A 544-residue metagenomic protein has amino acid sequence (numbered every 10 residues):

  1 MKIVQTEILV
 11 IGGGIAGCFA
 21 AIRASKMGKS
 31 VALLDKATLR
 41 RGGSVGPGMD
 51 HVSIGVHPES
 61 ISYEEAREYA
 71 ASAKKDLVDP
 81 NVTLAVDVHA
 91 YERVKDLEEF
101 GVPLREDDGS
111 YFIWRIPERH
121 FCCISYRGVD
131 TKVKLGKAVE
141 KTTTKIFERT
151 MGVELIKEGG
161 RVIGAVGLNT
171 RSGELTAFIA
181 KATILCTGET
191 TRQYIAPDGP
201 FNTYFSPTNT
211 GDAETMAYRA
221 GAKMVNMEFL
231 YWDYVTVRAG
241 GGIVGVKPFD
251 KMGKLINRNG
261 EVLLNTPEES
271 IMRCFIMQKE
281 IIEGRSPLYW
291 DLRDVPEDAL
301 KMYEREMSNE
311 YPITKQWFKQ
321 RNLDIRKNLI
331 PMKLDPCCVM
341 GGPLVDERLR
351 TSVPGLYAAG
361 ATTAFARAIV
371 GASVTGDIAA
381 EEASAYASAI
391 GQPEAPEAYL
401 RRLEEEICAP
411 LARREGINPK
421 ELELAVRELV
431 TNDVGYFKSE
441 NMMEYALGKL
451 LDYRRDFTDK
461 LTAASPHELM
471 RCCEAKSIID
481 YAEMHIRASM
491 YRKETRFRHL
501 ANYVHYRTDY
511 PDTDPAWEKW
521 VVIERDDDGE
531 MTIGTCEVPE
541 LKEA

Functional and structural regions predicted by a protein language model:
I3-T6, R171-A182, S352: Core beta-strand elements of the Rossmann-like FAD/NAD(P) dinucleotide-binding domain in flavoenzyme oxidoreductases
I3-V4, T38-R40, D96, R105-E106 (+7 more regions): Glycine- and aromatic-enriched mobile tails/lids
I8-L33: N-terminal Rossmann-like FAD-binding beta1-loop-alpha1 element of flavoenzymes
K26-P47: Glycine-rich FAD pyrophosphate-binding loop
S53-A85: Glycine-rich active-site loop/strand segments that organize a redox cofactor
R93-I179, C186-P197, Y231-P248, L255-I256: Conserved redox-cofactor binding core of oxidoreductases
M216, A222-D324, N328, S373 (+2 more regions): An anion/pyrophosphate-binding glycine-rich loop and adjacent beta-alpha core in soluble alpha-beta enzymes
I313-S352: FAD/FMN-dependent oxidoreductases across multiple families
